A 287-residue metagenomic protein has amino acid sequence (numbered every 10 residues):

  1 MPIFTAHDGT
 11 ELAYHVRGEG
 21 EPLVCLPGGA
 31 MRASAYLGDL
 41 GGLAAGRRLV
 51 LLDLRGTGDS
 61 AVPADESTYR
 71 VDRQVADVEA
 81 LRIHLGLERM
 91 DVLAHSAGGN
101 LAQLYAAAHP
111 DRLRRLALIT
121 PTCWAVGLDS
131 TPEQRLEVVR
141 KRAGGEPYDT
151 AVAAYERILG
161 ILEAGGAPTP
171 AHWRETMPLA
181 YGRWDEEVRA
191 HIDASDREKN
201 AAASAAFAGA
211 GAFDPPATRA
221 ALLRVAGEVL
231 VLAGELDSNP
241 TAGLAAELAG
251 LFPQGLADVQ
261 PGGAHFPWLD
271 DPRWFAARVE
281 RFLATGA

Functional and structural regions predicted by a protein language model:
A6-S67, L81-I83: Conserved HGGG/HGGXW glycine-rich cap/lid loop of the alpha/beta-hydrolase fold
L51-A97, C123, A277: Active-site loop/oxyanion-hole signature of alpha/beta-hydrolase fold enzymes
E88-E133: Conserved hydrolase catalytic core segment
A117-I161: Flexible "cap/lid" loop of the alpha/beta hydrolase fold
V152-A206: Conserved alpha/beta-hydrolase catalytic His-Asp/Glu region
V225, V231-A233: Short beta-strand/loop motif that positions the catalytic acidic residue of the alpha/beta-hydrolase fold
S238-L244: Conserved alpha/beta-hydrolase "acid-adjacent" motif
Q254-A287: Catalytic active-site module of serine/aspartate enzymes centered on a nucleophile-bearing elbow/loop
